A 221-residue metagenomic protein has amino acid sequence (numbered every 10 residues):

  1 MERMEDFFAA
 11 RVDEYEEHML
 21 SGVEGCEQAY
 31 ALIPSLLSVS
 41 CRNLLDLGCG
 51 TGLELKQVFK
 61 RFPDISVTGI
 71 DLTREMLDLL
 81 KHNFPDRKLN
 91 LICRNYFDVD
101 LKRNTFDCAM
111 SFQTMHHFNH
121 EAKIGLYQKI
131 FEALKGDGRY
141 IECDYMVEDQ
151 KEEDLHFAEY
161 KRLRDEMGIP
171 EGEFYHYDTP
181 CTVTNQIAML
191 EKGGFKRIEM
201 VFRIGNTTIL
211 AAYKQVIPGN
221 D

Functional and structural regions predicted by a protein language model:
E2, A9-E24: Class I SAM-dependent methyltransferase Rossmann-like catalytic core, especially the SAM/SAH-binding loop
E24-R42: Conserved alpha-helix/loop element of class I SAM-dependent methyltransferases that forms part of the SAM/SAH-binding
L45-L47, T51-D98: Class I SAM-dependent methyltransferase SAM/SAH-binding core
M110: A conserved beta-strand element that flanks and buttresses the S-adenosyl-L-methionine
Q113-T114: Short catalytic micro-motifs in class I SAM-dependent methyltransferases
I124-G136: A short glycine-rich, Lys/Arg-flanked "PGG" loop and its adjoining helix->strand segment in the class I
C143-G193, E199: C-terminal alpha-helical "lid/dimerization" subdomain adjacent to the S-adenosyl-L-methionine
G193-D221: Core SAM-dependent methyltransferase catalytic element
